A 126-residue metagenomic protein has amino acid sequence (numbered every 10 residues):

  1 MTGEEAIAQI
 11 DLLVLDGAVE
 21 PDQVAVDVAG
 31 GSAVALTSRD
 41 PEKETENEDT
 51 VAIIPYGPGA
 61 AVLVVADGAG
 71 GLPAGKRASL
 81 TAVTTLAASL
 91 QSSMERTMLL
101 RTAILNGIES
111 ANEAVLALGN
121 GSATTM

Functional and structural regions predicted by a protein language model:
M1-M126: PP2C/PPM-type serine/threonine phosphatase catalytic domain
